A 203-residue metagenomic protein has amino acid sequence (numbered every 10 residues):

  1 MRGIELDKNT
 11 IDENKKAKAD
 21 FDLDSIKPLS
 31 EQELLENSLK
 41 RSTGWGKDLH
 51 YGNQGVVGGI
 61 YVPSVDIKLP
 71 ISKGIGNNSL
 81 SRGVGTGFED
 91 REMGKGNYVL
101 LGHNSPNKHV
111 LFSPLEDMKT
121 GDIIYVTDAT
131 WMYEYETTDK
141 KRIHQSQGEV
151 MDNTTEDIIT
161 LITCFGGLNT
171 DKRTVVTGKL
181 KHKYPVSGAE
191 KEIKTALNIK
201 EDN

Functional and structural regions predicted by a protein language model:
M1-N203: Solvent-exposed, non-transmembrane regions of membrane-associated and secreted proteins
